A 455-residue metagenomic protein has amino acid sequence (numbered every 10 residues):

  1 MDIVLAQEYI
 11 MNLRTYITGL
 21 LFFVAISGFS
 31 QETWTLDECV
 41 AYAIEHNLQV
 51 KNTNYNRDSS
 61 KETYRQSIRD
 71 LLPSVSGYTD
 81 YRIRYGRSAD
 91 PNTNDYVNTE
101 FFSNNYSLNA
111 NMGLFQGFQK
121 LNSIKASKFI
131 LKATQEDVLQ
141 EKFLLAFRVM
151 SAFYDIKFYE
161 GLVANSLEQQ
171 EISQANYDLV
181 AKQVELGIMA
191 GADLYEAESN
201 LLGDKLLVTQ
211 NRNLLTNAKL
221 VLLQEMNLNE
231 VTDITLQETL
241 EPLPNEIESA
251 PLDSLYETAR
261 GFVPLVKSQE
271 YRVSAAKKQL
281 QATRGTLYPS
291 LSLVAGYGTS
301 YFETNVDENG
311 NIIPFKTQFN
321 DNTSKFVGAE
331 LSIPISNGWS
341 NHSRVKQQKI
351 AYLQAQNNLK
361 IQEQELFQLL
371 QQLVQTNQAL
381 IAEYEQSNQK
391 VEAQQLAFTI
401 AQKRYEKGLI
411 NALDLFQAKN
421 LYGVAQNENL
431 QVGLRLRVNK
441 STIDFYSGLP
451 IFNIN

Functional and structural regions predicted by a protein language model:
M1-V40, I44-N47, Y195, I451-N455: Bacterial Sec-dependent N-terminal signal peptides
I10, E428-N455: Acidic, low-complexity, intrinsically disordered peripheral segments
S30-S76, D80, G86, E230 (+4 more regions): Bacterial Sec-pathway N-terminal export signals of envelope proteins
E32-A152, L291, A295, W339-H342 (+1 more regions): Short flexible linkers and secondary-structure junctions
K51-Y55, I68-R69, E100, L114-K142 (+7 more regions): Sec/SRP-type N-terminal targeting helices
Y78-M112, T239-I247, Q281, V294-I333 (+1 more regions): Small/polar, glycine/serine/threonine/aspartate-rich low-complexity segments that form flexible
L144-T258, T376, L380, Y422: Periplasmic alpha-helical coiled-coil/stalk elements that build and connect Gram-negative outer-membrane
V184-I188, Y405-L409, Y446: A short glycine-centered flexible hinge/capping loop motif at secondary-structure junctions
